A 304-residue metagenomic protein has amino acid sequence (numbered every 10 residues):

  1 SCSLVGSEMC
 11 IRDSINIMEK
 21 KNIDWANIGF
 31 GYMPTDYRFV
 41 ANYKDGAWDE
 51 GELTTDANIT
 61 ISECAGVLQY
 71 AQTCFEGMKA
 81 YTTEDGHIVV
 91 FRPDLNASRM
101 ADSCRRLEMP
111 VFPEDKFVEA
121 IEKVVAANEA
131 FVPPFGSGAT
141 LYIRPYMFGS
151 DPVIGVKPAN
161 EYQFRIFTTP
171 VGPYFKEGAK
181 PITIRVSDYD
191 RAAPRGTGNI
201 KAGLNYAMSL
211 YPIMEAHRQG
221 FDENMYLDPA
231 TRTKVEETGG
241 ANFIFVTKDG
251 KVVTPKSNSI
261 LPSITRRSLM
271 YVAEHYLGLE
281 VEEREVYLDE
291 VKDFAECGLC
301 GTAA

Functional and structural regions predicted by a protein language model:
S1-I11: Single conserved hydrophobic/aromatic residue that forms the stacking wall/gate of nucleotide- or nucleobase-binding
R12-D36, E84, K176, A230-A304: Conserved catalytic-core subdomain
D24, P93-N96, A101, R105-Q219: Extended Lys/Arg-rich, glycine-bearing segments that form polyanion-binding/interaction patches within enzyme domains
F39-A41, M78-K79, R165, N224-M225 (+1 more regions): Short beta-strand scaffold segments in enzyme catalytic cores
N42-D49, Y81-G86, P93, S150 (+3 more regions): Short acidic-glycine loop/turn motifs at beta-strand connectors
D49-E63: Short, hydrophobic/aliphatic alpha-helical segments
S62-K79: Conserved phosphate/anionic-ligand binding catalytic regions in large, soluble enzymes, centered on
P113-D115, F131-T140, N224-L227, L279-L288: Flexible, glycine/charged-enriched surface loops at secondary-structure junctions
